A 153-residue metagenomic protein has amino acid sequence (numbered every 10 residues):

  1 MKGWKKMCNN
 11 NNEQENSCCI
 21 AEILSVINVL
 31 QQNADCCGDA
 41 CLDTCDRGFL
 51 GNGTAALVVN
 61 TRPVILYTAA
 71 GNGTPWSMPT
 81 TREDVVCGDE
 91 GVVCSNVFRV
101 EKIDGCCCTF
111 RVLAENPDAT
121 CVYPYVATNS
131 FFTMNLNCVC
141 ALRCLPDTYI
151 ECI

Functional and structural regions predicted by a protein language model:
K2-E101, T109-I153: Short glycine-rich, low-complexity segments
